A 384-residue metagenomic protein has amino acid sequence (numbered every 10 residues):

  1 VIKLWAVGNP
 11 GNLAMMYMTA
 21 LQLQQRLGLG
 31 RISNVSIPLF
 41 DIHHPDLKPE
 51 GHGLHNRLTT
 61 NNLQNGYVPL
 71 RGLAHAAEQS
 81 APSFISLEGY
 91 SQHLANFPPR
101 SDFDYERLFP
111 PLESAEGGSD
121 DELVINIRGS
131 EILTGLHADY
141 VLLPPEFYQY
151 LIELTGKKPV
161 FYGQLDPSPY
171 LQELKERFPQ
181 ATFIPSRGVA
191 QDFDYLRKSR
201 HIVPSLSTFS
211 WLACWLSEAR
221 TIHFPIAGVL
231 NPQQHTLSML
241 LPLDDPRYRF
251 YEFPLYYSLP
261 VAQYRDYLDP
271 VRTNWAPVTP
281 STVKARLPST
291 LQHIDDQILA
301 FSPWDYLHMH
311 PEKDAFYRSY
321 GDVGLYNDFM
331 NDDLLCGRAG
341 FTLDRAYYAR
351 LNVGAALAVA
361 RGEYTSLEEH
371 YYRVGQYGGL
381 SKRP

Functional and structural regions predicted by a protein language model:
V1, E122-L123, K158, H201: Structural motif
V1-H44: N-terminal pre-catalytic "stem/leader" segment of glycosyltransferase-like enzymes
A6, P10, L154-S238: Donor-binding and catalytic core of enzymes assembling or modifying cell-surface/extracellular glycoconjugates
A14-Q25, P144-I152, F329, Y371: Histidine-anchored nucleotide/phosphate-binding helix
S36-K157, L259-T290: Secretory-pathway luminal glycosyltransferase catalytic domains
D41-N62, P167-P179, Q234-L241: Short, aromatic/basic amphipathic alpha-helical patches
W211-L287: Nucleotide-sugar donor-binding patch of glycosyltransferase catalytic domains
K284-P384: Charge-rich, low-complexity intrinsically disordered regions
